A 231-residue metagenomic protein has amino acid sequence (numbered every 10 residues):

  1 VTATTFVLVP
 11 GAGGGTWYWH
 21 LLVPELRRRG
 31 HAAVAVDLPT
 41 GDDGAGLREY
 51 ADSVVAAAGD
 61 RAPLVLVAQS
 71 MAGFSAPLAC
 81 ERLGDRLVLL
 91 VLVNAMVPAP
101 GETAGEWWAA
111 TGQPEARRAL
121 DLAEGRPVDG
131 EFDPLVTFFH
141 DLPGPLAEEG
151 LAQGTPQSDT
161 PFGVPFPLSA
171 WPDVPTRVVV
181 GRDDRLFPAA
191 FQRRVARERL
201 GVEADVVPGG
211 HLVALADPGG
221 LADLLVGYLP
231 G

Functional and structural regions predicted by a protein language model:
A3-D43: Conserved HGGG/HGGXW glycine-rich cap/lid loop of the alpha/beta-hydrolase fold
A35-V65, E81, G105-Q113: Active-site loop/oxyanion-hole signature of alpha/beta-hydrolase fold enzymes
Y50, L215-L229: Post-His helix in hydrolase/transferase enzymes
V67-A72, A76: Gly/Ala-rich beta-loop-alpha elbow adjacent to hydrolase catalytic centers
E81, D85-E131, S158-P165: Flexible "cap/lid" loop of the alpha/beta hydrolase fold
E124-A170: Conserved alpha/beta-hydrolase catalytic His-Asp/Glu region
T155-G219: Conserved serine/cysteine hydrolase catalytic core
